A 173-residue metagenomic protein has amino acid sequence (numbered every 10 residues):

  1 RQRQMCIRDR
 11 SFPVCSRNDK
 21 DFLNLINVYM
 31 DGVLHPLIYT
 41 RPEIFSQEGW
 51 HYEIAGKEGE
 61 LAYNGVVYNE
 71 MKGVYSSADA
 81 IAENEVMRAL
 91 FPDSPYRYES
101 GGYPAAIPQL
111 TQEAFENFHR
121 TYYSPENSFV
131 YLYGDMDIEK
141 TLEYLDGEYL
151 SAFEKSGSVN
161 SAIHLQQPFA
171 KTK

Functional and structural regions predicted by a protein language model:
R1-Q4, R8-T172: Charge-rich, well-structured scaffold segments of protease-associated domains
